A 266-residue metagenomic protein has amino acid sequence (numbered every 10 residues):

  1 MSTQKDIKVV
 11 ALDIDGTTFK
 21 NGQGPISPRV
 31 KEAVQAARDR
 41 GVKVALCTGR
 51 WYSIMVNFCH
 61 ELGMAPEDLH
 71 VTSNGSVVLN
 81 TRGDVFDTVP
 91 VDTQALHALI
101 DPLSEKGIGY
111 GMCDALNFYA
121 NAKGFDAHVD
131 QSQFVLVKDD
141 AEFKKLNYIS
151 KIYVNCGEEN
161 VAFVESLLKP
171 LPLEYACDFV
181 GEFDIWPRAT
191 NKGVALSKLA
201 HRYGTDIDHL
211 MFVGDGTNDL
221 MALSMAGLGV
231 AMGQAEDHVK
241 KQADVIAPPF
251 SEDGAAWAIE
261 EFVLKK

Functional and structural regions predicted by a protein language model:
S2-V9, S27, W186-P187, N191-K266: Mg2+-dependent phosphoryl-transfer enzymes with acidic/Ser/Thr/Gly-rich catalytic loops
Q4-I7, G41, E67, G107 (+2 more regions): A general structural motif
D6-Q23: Asp-based phosphoryl-transfer active-site loop
P25-D126: Active-site phosphate-binding/coordination module
L62-A65, F86-V89, A127-Q131, V194 (+2 more regions): Short, hinge-like loop/turn segments at secondary-structure boundaries
A65-P66, N74, K169-P172, M225-A226 (+1 more regions): Short, structured coil segments at secondary-structure junctions
P66-T72, T88-V89, S132, Y175-C177 (+2 more regions): Short hydrophobic/aromatic-enriched beta-strand-loop microsegments
P102-V213, T217-M225, Q234: Conserved acidic, metal-coordinating active-site core of Asp-based, Mg2+-dependent phosphoryl-transfer enzymes
